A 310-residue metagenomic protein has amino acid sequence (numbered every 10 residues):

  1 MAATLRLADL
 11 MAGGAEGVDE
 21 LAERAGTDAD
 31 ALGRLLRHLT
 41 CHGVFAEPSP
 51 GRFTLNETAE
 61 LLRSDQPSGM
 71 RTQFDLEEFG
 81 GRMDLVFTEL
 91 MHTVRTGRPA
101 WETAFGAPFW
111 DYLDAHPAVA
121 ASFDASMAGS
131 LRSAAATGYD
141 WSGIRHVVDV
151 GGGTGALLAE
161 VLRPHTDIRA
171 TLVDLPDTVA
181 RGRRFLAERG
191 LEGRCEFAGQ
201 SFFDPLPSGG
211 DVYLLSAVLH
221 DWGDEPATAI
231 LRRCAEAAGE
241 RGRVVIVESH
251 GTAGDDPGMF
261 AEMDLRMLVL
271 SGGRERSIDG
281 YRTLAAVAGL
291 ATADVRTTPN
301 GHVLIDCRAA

Functional and structural regions predicted by a protein language model:
M1-A15, E20-R24, A29-R145: Conserved Class I S-adenosyl-L-methionine-dependent methyltransferase catalytic core
M1-C41, A46-S49, T58, D140-A310: Alpha-helical subdomain
